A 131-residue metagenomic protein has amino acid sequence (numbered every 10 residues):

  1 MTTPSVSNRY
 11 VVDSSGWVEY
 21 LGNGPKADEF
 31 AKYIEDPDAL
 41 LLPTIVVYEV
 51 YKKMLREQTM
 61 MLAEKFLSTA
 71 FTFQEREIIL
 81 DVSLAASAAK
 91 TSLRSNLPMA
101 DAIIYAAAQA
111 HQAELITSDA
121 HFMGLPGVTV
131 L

Functional and structural regions predicted by a protein language model:
M1-L42, L55-S68: Short, well-structured N-terminal submotif of metal-dependent ribonuclease cores
M1-S7, Y105-L131: Acidic, PIN/NYN-like endoribonuclease modules and their adjacent C-terminal/linker elements
S7-N8, P37-L40, Q74-R76, H111-E114: Short active-site oxyanion
V12-D13, L42-T44, N96-P98, D119: Histidine- and aromatic-rich ligand-binding microenvironments
W17-V18, V47, F122-M123: A generic structural signal for short hydrophobic patches within well-formed alpha-helices
K26, V46-V47, L84: N-terminal alpha-helical segment
R76-E114, S118: Active-site neighborhoods of divalent-metal-dependent phosphate/nucleic-acid chemistry enzymes
